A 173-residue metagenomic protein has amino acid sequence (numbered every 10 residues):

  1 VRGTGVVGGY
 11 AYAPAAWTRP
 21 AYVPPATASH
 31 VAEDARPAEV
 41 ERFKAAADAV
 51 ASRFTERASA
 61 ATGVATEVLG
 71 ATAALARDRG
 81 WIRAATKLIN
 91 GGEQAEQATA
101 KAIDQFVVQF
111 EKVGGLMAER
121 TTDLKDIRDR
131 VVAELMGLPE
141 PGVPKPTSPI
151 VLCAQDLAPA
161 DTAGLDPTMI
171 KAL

Functional and structural regions predicted by a protein language model:
V1-L173: Non-catalytic, soluble scaffold/interaction modules
